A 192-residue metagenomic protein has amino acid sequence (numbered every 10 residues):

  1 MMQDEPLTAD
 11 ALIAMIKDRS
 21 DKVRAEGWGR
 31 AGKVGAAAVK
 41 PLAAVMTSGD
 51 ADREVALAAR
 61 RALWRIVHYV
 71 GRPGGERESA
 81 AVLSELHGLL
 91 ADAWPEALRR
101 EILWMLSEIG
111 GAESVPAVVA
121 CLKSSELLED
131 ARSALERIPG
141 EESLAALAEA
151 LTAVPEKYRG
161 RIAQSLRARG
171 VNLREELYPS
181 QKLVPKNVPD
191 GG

Functional and structural regions predicted by a protein language model:
M1-E5, K22-A36, A44, R53-E76 (+6 more regions): Structural detector for internal amphipathic alpha-helices that build alpha-solenoid repeat scaffolds
A14-S20: Mature N-terminal segment immediately following signal peptide/propeptide cleavage in secreted/periplasmic
R77-L86, A153-P155, L183-V184: HEAT/HEAT-like alpha-solenoid repeats
E156-G192: Eukaryotic acidic, Ser/Thr-rich intrinsically disordered low-complexity regions
